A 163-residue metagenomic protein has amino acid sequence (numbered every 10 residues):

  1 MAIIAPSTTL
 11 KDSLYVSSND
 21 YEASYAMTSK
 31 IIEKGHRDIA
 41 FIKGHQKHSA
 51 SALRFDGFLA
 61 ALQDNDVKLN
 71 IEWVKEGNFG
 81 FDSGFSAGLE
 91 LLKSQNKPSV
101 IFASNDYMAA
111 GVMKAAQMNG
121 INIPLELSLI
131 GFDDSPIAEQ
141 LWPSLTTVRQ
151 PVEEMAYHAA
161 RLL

Functional and structural regions predicted by a protein language model:
M1-A26, K47, Y107, D133-L145: Flexible loop/hinge segments that line or gate small-molecule binding clefts
V16-F41, D56, A60, F81-E90 (+2 more regions): Hydrophobic alpha-helical segments within soluble ligand-binding/sensing domains
K47-R54: Glycine- and acidic-residue-enriched helix-capping/strand-helix junction motifs
A61-L62, A116: Conserved hydrophobic residues forming the short capping helix/wall of the S-adenosyl-L-methionine
W73-D82: Short beta->alpha junction loops
A87-L163: Flexible loop/turn connectors
